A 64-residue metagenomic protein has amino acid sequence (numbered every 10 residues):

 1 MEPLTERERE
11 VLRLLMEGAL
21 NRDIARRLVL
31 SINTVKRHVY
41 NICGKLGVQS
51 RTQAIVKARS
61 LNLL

Functional and structural regions predicted by a protein language model:
M1-Y40, S60-L63: Helix-turn-helix DNA-binding segment
G44-L64: Basic, Lys/Arg-enriched C-terminal extension of HTH/homeodomain DNA-binding domains
